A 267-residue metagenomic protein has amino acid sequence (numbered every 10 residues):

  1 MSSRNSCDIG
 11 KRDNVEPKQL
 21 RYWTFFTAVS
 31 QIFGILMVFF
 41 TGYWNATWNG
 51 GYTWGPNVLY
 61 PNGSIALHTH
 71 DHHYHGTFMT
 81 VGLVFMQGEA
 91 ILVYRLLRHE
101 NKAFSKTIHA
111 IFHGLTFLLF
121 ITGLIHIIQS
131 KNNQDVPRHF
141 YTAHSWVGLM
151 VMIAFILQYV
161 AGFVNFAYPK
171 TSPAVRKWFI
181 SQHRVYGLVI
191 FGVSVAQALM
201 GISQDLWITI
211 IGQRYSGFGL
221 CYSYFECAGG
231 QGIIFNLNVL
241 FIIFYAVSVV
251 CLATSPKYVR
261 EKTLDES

Functional and structural regions predicted by a protein language model:
S2-S267: Membrane-embedded alpha-helical bundles that constitute the cytochrome b-like, heme-associated redox core of multi-pass
